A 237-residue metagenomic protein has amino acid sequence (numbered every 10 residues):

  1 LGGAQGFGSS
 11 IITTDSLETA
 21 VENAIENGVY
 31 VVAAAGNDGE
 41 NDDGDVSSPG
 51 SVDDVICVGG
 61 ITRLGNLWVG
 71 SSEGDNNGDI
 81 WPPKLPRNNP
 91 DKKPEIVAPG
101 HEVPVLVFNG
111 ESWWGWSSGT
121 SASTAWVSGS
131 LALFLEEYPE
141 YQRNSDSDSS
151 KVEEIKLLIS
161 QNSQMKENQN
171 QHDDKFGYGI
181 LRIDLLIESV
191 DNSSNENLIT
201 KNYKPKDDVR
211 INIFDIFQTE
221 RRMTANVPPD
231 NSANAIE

Functional and structural regions predicted by a protein language model:
L1, I25-G28, A35-D38, G50-D53 (+7 more regions): Sec/Tat-exported extracytoplasmic proteins
L1-D54, N88-D91, F108-W126, H172: Substrate-binding/access-modulating region of protease and related hydrolase catalytic domains
E26-G28, S51-V55, L64-G65, N76 (+2 more regions): Subtilisin-like serine protease catalytic core
D45-S48, G100-D174: Hydrolase catalytic cores
G60-A125: Catalytic-core environment of secreted peptidases
E136-T224: C-terminal subdomain of the subtilisin-like protease fold in secreted/lumenal serine endopeptidases
V227-N231: Non-cytosolic beta-sheet module surface loops
S232-E237: Surface-exposed beta-strand/loop patches in noncatalytic accessory domains and peripheral targeting/linker segments
